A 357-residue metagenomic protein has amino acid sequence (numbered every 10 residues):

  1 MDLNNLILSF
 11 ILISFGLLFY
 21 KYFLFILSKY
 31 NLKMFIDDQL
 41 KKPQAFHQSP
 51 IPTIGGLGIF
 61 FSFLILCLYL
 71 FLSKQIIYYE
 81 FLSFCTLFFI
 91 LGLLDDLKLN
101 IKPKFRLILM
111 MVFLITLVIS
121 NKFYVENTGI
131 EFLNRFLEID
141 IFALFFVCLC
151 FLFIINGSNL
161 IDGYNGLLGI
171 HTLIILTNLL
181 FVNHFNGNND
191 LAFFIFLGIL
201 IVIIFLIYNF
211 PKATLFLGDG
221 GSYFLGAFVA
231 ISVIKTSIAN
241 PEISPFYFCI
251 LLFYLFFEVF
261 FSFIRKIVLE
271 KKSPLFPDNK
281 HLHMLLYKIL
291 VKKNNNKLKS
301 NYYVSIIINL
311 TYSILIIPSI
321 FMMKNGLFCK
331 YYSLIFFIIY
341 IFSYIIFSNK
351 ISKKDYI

Functional and structural regions predicted by a protein language model:
D2-F260: "…together with the soluble PPM/PP2C metallo-phosphatase catalytic core" -> "…together with the soluble PPM/PP2C
F23-P52, F261-K299: Cytosolic, membrane-interface loops and tails of multi-pass inner-membrane proteins
C67-L70, L315-F328: Juxtamembrane "helix exit" motif at the C-terminal ends of alpha-helical transmembrane segments in multi-pass membrane
F84-R106, M322-I357: Alpha-helical transmembrane segments and their immediate juxtamembrane interface regions
I119, F210, K293, I317 (+2 more regions): Short secondary-structure junctions and interdomain/linker hinges
P241-F246, F263, L275-F276, G326-Y331: Extended hydrophobic-aromatic, low-complexity segments
L290-I314: Alpha-helical transmembrane segments of integral membrane proteins, especially multi-pass inner/plasma-membrane
